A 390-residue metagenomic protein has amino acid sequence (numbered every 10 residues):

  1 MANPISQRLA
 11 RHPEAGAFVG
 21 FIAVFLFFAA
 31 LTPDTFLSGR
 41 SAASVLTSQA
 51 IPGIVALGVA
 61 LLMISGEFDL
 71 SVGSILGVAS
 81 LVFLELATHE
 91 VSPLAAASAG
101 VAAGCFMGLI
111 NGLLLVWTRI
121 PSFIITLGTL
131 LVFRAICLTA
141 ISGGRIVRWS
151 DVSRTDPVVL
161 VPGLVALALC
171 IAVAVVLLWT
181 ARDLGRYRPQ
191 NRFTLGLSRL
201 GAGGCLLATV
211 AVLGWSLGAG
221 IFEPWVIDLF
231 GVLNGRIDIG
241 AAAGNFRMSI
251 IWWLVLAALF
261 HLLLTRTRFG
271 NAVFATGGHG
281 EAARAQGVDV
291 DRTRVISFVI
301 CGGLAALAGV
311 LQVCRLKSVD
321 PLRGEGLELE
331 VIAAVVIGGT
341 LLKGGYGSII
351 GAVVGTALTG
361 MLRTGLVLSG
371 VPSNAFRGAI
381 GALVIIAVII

Functional and structural regions predicted by a protein language model:
M1-L26, R145, C170-L206, A285-R292 (+1 more regions): Cytosolic-side transmembrane-helix boundaries in multi-pass membrane proteins
M1-V55, F83, A87-A95, R188-L195 (+2 more regions): Membrane-interfacial amphipathic/re-entrant helices at transmembrane-helix boundaries
V24-H89, N111-F123, L138, A282 (+2 more regions): Single transmembrane alpha-helix segments in multi-pass membrane proteins
S41, A181-L195, E223-V226, L259-F298: Membrane-helix/interface signature in polytopic inner-membrane proteins
E67, G108, F298-L311, R315-G381: Transmembrane alpha-helical segments in multi-pass inner-membrane proteins
V91-L131, A174, L178-D183, V354-G355 (+1 more regions): Alpha-helical transmembrane segments within multi-pass membrane transporters and channels
P93, S122, R145, D151-V152 (+5 more regions): Loop-to-transmembrane alpha-helix initiation sites
L130-L264, P321: Transmembrane helix-bundle core of multi-pass membrane transporters and related energy-transducing complexes
